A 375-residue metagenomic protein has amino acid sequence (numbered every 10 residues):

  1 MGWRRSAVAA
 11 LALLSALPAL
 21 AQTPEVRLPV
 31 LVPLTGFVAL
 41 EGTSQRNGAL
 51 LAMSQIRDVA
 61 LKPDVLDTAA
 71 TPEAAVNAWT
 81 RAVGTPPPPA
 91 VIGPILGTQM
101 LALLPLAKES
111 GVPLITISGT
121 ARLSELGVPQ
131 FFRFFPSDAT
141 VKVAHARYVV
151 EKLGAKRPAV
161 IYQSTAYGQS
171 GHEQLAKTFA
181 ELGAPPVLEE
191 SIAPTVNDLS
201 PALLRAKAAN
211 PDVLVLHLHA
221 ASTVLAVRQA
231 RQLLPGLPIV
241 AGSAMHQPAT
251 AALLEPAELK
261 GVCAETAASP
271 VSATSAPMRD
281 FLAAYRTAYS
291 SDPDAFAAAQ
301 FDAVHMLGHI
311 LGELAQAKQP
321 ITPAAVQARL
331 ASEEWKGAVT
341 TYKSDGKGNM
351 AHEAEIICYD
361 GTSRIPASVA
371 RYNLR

Functional and structural regions predicted by a protein language model:
G2-A12, A21-R375: Extracytosolic ligand-binding ectodomains
A16-P18: N-terminal signal peptide c-region/cleavage motif recognized by signal peptidases
